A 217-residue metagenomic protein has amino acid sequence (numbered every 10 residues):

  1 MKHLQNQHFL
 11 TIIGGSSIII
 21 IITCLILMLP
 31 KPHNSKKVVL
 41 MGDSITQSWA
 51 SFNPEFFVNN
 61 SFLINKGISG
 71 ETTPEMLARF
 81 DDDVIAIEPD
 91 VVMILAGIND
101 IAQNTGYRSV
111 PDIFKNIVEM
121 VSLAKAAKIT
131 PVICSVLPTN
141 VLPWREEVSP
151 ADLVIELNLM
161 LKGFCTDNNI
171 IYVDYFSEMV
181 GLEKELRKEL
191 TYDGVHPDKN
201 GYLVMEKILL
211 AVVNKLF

Functional and structural regions predicted by a protein language model:
K2-Q7, E55-N60, A78-F217: Alpha-helical cap/lid subdomain in secreted, periplasmic, or secretory-pathway luminal O-acyl-processing enzymes
F9-M93: Serine-esterase "nucleophile elbow" of acetyl-processing enzymes
